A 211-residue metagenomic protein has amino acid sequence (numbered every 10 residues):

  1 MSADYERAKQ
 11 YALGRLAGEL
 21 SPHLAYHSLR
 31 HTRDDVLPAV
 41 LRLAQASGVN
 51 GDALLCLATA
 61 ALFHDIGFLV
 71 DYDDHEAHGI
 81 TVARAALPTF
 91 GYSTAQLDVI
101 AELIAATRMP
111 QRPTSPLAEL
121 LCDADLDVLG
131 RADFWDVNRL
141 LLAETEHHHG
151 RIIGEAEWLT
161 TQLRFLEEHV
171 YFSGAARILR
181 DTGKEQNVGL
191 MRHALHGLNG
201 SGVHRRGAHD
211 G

Functional and structural regions predicted by a protein language model:
M1-E19, H31, V36: Short alpha-helical hairpin
K9-A12, A46, E76: Short catalytic/metal-binding and nucleic-acid-binding patches
L20-D34, P38-G51, F63, Y92 (+1 more regions): Divalent metal-dependent phosphate-bond-processing catalytic cores, especially two-metal-ion Mg2+/Mn2+ enzymes that act
D34-V40, H75-F90: An active-site-proximal "capping" alpha-helix that borders the catalytic cofactor pocket
D35, L54-V70, H75, G79 (+1 more regions): His-Asp-centered metal-binding catalytic motifs of divalent-metal-dependent phosphohydrolases/nucleases
A77, T81-A85, D98, E102 (+2 more regions): Internal, well-ordered alpha-helical scaffold/interface segments that support domain packing or protein-protein contacts
